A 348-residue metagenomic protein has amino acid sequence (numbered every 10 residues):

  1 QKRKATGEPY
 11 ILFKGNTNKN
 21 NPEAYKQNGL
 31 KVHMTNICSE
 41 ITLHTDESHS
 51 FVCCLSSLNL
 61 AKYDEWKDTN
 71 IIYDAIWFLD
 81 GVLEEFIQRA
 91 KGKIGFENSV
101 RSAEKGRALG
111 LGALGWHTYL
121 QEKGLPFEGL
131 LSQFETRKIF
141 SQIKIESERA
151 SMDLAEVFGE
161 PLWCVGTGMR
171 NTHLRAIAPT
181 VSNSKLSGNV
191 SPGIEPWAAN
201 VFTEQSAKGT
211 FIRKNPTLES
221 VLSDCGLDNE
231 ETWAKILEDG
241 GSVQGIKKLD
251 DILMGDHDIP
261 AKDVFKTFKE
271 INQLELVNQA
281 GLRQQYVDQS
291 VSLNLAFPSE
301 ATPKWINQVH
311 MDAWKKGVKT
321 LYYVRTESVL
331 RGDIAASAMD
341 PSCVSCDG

Functional and structural regions predicted by a protein language model:
K2-E8, L60, W77-Q88, T118-Q121 (+6 more regions): Generic secondary-structure signature for well-ordered alpha-helical cores
R3-A103, A113-K123, V190-P216, V221: Function-dense linear segments that define catalytic or interfacial modules in macromolecule-processing proteins
K4, Y10, K14-C38, A150-A176 (+3 more regions): Conserved mixed alpha/beta core segments that line enzyme active sites in large multi-domain catalysts
L30, H44-V52, I71, A75 (+6 more regions): Secondary-structure capping and boundary motifs in well-ordered enzyme cores
V32-T45, L83-K91, R175-G348: Catalytic alpha/beta core of large soluble enzyme barrels
W66, N70, V100-A103, R107 (+6 more regions): Generic amphipathic alpha-helical segments used as scaffolds and interaction surfaces in large, multi-domain proteins
D74-V100, E104, K123-T180, W233 (+2 more regions): Internal maturation/activation junctions in enzymes
